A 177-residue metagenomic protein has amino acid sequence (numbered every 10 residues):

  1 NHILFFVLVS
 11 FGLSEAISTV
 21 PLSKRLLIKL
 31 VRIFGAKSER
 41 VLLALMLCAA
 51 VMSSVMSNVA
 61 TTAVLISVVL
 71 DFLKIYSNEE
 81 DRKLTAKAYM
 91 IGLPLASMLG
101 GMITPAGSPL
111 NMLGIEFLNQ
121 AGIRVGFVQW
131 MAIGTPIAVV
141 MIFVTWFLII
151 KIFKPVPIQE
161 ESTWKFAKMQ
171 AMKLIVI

Functional and structural regions predicted by a protein language model:
N1-E80: Membrane-embedded alpha-helical segments and adjacent helix-loop junctions characteristic of multi-pass solute
L45, V176-I177: Transmembrane helical segments that form the transport core of multi-pass membrane transport proteins
N78-L95, L99-A106, L110-L113, L118-I175: Juxtamembrane and boundary regions of transmembrane helices in multi-pass small-molecule transporters and channels
